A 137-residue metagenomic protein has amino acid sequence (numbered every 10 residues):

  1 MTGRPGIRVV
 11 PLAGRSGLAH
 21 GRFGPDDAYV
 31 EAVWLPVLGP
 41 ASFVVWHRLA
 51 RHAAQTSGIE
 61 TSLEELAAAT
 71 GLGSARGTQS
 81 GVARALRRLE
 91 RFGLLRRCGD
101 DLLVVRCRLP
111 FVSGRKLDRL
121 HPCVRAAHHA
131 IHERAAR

Functional and structural regions predicted by a protein language model:
M1-E65: Short recognition helix of helix-turn-helix/winged-helix DNA-binding domains
G3-P5, A69, R106-G114: Positively charged, low-complexity terminal tracts and the immediately adjacent first secondary-structure elements
R15, A19, F23-P25, G99-L102 (+2 more regions): Proteins with a high burden of low-complexity, intrinsically disordered sequence enriched in S/T/G/P/A and R, requiring
A32, P36, E65-A68, R84 (+2 more regions): Charged/polar, solvent-exposed surface patches and flexible loops
R48, H52-G58, G77, S113-R115 (+1 more regions): Generic alpha-helical propensity signal that fires on short helical segments and nearby coil/disordered stretches
A53-V105: Winged helix-turn-helix DNA-binding recognition segment
R108-R137: Short, amphipathic alpha-helical interaction segments positioned at domain boundaries
